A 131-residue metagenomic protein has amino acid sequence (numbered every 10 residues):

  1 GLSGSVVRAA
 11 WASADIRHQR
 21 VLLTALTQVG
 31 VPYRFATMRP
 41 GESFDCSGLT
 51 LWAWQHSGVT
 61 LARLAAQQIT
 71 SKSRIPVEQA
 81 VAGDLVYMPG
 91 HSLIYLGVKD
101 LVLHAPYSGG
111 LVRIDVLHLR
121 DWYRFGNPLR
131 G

Functional and structural regions predicted by a protein language model:
G1-P32, K99, R120-G131: Intrinsically disordered, low-complexity, Pro/Ser/Thr/Asn/Gly/Ala-rich spacer/linker segments adjacent to signal
V31-A82: Catalytic cysteine-centered active-site loop
A66-I75, L96-G131: Aromatic- and glycine-rich peptidoglycan recognition patches
S92-L93: A conserved glycine-rich beta-strand in the N-terminal activation segment of trypsin-fold
